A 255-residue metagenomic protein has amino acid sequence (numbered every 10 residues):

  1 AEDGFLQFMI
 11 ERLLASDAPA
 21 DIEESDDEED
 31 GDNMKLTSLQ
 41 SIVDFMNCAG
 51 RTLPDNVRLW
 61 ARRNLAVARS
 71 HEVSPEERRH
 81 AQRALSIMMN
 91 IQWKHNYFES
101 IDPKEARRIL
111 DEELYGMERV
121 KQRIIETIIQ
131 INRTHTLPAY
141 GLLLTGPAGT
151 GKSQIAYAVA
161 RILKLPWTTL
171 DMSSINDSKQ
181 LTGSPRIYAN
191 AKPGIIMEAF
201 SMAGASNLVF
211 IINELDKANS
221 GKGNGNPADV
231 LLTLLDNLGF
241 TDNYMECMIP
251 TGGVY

Functional and structural regions predicted by a protein language model:
A1-W93, R108: Long, charged, helix-rich clamp/arm modules that form nucleic acid-engaging surfaces of large nucleic-acid-processing
L59-T145, I196: Pre-Walker A (pre-P-loop) alpha-helix and adjacent loop at the N terminus of AAA/AAA+ ATPase modules, a conserved
A84, I124, S153-A156, A160 (+3 more regions): Conserved RecA-like P-loop NTPase ATPase core
N96, I131-P138, P166, G194-I195 (+1 more regions): Active-site phosphate-binding and catalytic loops of NTP-dependent enzymes
L137-M172, S201-M202: Walker A/P-loop
I162-K192, A199: AAA+/P-loop NTPase substrate/partner-engagement loops
A203-I211, N243-Y255: AAA+/SF3 P-loop NTPase mechanochemical coupling elements
G204-L235: Conserved AAA+/SF3 P-loop NTPase catalytic/coupling segment centered on the Walker-B
